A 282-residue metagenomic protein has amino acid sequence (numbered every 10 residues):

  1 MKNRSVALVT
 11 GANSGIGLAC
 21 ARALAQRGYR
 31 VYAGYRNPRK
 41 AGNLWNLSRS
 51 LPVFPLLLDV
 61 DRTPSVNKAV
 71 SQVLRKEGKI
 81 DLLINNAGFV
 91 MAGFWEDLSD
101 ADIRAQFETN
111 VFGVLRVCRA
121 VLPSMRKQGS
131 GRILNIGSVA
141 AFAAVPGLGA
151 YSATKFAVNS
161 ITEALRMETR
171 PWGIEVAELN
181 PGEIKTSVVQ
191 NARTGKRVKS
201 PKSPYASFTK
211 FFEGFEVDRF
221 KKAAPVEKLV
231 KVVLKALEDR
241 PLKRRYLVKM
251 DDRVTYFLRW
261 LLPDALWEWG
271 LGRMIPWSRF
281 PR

Functional and structural regions predicted by a protein language model:
N13-S14: Conserved glycine-rich cofactor-binding loop
R27-G42: Conserved glycine-rich Rossmann-like NAD(P)H-binding loop of the short-chain dehydrogenase/reductase
L58-K68, D100: The beta1-alpha1 cofactor-binding region of Rossmann-like NAD(H)/NADP(H)-dependent oxidoreductases
F94-W95, D102-R104: Substrate-binding pocket helix/loop in short-chain dehydrogenase/reductase
C118, T154: Active-site helix of classical SDR
S138: Residue(s) in the substrate-gating loop at a strand-loop-helix junction that position the organic substrate next
R170-F220: C-terminal beta-strand-loop-alpha-helix "lid" module of Rossmann-like NAD(P)-dependent dehydrogenases
